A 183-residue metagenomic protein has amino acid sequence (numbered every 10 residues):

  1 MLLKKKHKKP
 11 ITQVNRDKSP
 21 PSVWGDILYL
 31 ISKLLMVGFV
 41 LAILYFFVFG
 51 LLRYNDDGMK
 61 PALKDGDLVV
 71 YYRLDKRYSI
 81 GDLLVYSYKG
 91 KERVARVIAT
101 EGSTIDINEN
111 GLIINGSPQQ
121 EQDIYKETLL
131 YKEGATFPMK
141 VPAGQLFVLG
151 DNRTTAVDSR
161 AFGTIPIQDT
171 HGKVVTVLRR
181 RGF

Functional and structural regions predicted by a protein language model:
M1-E92, I165-D169, K173-F183: Protein maturation boundaries and topogenic segments
L51-R53, V94-R96, T104, T136-P138 (+1 more regions): Well-ordered beta-strand positions in beta-sheet-rich domains
G58-M59, L74, A95, E109 (+2 more regions): Short, conserved secondary-structure segments in the cores of folded domains
L74, K89, N110, D151-N152: Short, surface-exposed secondary-structure boundary micro-motifs
T100-V148: Structured, soluble extracytoplasmic/luminal domains of envelope-associated proteins
G134-F183: Beta-strand-rich cores of mature extracytoplasmic or soluble domains
